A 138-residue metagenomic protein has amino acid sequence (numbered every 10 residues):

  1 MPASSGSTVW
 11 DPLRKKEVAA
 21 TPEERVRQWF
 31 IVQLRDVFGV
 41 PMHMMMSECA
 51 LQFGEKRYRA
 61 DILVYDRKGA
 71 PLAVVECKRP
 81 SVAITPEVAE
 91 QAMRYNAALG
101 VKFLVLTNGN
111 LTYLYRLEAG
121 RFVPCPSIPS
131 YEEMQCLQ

Functional and structural regions predicted by a protein language model:
M1-F103, N110-Q138: A short, conserved, highly charged catalytic patch centered on acidic carboxylates
